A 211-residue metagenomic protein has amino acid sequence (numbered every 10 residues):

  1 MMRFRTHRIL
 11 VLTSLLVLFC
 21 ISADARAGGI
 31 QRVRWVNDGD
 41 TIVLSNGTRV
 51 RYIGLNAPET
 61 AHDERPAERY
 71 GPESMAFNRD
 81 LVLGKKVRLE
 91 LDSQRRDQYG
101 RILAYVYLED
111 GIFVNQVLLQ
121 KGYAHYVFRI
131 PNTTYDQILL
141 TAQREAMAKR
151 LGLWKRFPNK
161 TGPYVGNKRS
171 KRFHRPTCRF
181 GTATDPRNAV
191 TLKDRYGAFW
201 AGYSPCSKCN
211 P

Functional and structural regions predicted by a protein language model:
M2-P211: Small beta-barrel nucleic-acid-binding modules, primarily SNase/OB-fold domains and secondarily Tudor-like barrels
